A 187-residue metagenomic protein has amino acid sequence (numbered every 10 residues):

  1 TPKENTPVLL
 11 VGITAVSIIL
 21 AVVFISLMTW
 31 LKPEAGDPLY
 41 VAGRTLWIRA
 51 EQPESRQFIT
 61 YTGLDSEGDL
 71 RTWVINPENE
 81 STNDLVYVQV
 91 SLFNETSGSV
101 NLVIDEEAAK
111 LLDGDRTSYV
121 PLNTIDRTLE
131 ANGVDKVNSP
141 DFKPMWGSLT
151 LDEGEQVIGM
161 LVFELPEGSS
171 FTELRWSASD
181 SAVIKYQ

Functional and structural regions predicted by a protein language model:
P2-Q187: Conserved functional micro-motifs across diverse proteins
